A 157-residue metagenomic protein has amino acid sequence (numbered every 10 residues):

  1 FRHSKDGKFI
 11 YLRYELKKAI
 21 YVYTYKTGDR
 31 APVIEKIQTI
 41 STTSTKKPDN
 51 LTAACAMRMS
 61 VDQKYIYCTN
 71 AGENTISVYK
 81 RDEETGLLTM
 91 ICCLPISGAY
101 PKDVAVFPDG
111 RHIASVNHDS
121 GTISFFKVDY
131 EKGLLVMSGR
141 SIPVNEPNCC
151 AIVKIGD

Functional and structural regions predicted by a protein language model:
F1-F9, T42-D62, S97-H112, V144-D157: Beta-rich, blade/repeat-based domains predominating in secreted/periplasmic proteins but also intracellular
F1-T43: Acidic, glycine-rich loop-and-beta core segments that form the ion-binding/anion-interacting portion of active sites
S4, L12-E15, C68-A71, S115-H118: Conserved beta-strand positions in repeat-built beta-propeller and related beta-rich domains
K17-K18, N74, S120-G121: Loop/turn residues immediately N-terminal
Y23-V33, Y79-G86, K127-L134: Short loop/turn segments immediately following beta-strands, especially the blade-tip and inter-blade linker loops
Q38-K47, T89-P95, S138-S141: A short beta-strand motif characteristic of beta-propeller blades
S77-K127: C-terminal hydrophobic structural anchor segments that stabilize assembly/packing rather than catalytic chemistry
H112-C149: Internal helix-turn-beta structural module
